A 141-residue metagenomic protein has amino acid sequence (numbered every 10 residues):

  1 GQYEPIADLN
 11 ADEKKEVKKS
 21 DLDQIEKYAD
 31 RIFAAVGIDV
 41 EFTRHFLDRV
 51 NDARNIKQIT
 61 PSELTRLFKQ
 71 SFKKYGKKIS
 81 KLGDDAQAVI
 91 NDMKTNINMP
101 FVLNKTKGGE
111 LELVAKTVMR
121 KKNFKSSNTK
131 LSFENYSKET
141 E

Functional and structural regions predicted by a protein language model:
G1-E141: Ribonuclease/tRNase effector modules and their secretory precursors
